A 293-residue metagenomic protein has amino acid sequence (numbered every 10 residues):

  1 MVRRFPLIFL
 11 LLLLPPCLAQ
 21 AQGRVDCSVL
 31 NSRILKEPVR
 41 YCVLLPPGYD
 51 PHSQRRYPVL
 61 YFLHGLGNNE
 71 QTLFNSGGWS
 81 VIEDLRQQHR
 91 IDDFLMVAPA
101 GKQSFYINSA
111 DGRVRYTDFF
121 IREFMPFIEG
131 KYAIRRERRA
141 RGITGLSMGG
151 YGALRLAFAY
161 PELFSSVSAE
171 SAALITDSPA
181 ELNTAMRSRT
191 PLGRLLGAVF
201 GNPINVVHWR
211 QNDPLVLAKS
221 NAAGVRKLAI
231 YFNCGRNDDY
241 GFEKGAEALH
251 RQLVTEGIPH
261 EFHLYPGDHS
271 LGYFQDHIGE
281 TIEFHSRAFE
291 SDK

Functional and structural regions predicted by a protein language model:
M1-V2: N-terminal secretory signal peptides that target proteins for export/translocation
P6-P16: Bacterial N-terminal signal peptides
C17-A21: Sec/Tat signal peptide C-region and signal peptidase I cleavage site
Q22-K293: Non-catalytic cap/lid and distal C-terminal segments of serine-dependent acyl enzymes
